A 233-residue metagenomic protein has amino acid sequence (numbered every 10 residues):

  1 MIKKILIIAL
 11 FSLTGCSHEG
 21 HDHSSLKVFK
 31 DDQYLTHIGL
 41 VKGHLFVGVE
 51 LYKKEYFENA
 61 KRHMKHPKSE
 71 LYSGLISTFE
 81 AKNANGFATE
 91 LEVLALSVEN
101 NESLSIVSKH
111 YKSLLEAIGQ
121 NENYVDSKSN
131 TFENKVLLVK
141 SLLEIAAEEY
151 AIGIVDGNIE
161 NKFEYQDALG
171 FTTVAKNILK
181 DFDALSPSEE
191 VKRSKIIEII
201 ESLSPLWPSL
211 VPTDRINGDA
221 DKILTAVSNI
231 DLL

Functional and structural regions predicted by a protein language model:
M1-I2, V28: Intrinsically disordered, low-complexity sequence elements enriched in Ser/Thr/Gly/Pro
I2-I8: Sec-dependent signal peptide recognition, specifically the positively charged N-region followed immediately by
L13-G15: C-terminal motif of bacterial Sec signal peptides marking the signal peptidase cleavage site
G20-L233: Mature extracytoplasmic or organellar-lumen-exposed domains after removal of signal/transit peptides
